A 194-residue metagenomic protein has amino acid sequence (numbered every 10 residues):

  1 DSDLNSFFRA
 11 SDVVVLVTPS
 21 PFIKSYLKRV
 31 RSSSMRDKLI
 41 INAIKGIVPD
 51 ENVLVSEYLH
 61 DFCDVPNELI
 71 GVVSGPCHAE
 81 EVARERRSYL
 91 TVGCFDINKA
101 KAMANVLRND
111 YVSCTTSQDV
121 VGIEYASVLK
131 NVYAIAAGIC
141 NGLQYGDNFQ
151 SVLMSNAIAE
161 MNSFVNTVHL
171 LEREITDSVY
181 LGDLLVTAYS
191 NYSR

Functional and structural regions predicted by a protein language model:
D1-R9, V13-E85, M103: Rossmann-like NAD(P)(H) cofactor-binding subdomain of soluble oxidoreductases
D3, T18-P19, A43-K45, V73-P76 (+5 more regions): Fold-independent oxyanion-binding glycine-rich loops and adjacent beta-strand/coil segments at enzyme active sites
R9-A10, L129, L181: Alpha-helix C-terminal capping/helix-to-coil transition sites in glycosyltransferase folds
S33, Y58, F62-E68, R87-E174: Internal alpha-helical scaffold of NAD(P)-dependent oxidoreductase catalytic cores
I47-P49, G122-E124, V186: Short, small-residue-enriched loops and turns at beta-alpha junctions that line or gate enzyme active sites
N52, E81, A137, A188-Y189: Generic hydrophobic alpha-helical membrane-span motif
H169-R194: C-terminal substrate-binding/catalytic lobe of Rossmann-fold NAD(P)-dependent oxidoreductases
